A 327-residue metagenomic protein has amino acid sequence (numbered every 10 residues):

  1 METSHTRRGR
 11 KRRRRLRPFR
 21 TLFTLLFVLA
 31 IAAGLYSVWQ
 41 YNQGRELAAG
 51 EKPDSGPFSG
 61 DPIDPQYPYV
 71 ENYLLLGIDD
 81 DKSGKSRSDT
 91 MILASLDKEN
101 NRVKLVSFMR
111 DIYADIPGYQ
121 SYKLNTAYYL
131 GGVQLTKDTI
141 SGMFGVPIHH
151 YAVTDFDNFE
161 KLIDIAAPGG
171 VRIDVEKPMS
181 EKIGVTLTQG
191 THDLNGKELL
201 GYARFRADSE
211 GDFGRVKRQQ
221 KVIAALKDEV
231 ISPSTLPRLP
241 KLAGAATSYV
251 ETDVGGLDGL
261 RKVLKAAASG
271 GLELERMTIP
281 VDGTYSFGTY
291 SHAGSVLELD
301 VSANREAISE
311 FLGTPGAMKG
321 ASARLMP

Functional and structural regions predicted by a protein language model:
E2-N100, V281, S295-V296, I308: Entry/capping segment at the start of metal-dependent catalytic domains with acidic active-site entry clusters
G56-P62, L75-D80, R87-I92, K123-S141 (+2 more regions): N-terminal post-signal-peptidase region of extra-cytosolic proteins
F58-I63, I112, Y122, E251-P327: C-terminal solvent-exposed extensions
P68-E71, S86-M91, N100-F108, Y119 (+9 more regions): Extracytoplasmic
D79-S83, Y122-L130, G145-H150, R206-F213 (+3 more regions): Second-shell loop/turn segments in exported
G84-R87, G118, A127-L135, V153-D157 (+5 more regions): Soluble non-cytosolic domains of exported or imported proteins
T126-T186, L257: Amphipathic, coiled-coil-like alpha-helical scaffolding segments used for oligomerization/assembly
L162-L242: Flexible, polar/acidic helix-loop-strand segments at domain edges
